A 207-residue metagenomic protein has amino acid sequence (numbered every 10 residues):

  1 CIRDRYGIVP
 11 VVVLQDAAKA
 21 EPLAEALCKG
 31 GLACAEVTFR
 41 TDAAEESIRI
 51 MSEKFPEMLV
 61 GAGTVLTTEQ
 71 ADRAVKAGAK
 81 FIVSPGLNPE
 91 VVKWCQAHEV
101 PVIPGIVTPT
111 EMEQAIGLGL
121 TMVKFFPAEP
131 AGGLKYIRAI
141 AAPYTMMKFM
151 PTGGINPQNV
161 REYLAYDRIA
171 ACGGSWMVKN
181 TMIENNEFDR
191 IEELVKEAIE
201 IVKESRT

Functional and structural regions predicted by a protein language model:
C1-D4: Conserved small/polar residues in nucleotide/adenosyl-binding loops
P10, L27, A74, V123 (+2 more regions): Conserved, mostly hydrophobic/aromatic
V11-V13, C34-T41, M58-L66, A79-L87 (+3 more regions): Catalytic beta/alpha-barrel core
C28, L32-M51, F55, W176-N186: Glycine-rich, proline-tolerant flexible connector loops at the mouths of alpha/beta enzymes
C28-A33, K54-E57, K76-I82, A97-I103 (+3 more regions): Glycine-enriched alpha-helix->loop->beta-strand junction motifs that scaffold or abut catalytic
T67-A77, T110-L118, I155-A170: Catalytic cores of alpha/beta
P85-V91, K124-L134, R168-R190: Glycine-rich phosphate-binding active-site loops on the catalytic face of alpha/beta enzymes
C95-E99, T181-T207: C-terminal helical cap(s) of enzyme catalytic domains, especially alpha/beta-barrels
